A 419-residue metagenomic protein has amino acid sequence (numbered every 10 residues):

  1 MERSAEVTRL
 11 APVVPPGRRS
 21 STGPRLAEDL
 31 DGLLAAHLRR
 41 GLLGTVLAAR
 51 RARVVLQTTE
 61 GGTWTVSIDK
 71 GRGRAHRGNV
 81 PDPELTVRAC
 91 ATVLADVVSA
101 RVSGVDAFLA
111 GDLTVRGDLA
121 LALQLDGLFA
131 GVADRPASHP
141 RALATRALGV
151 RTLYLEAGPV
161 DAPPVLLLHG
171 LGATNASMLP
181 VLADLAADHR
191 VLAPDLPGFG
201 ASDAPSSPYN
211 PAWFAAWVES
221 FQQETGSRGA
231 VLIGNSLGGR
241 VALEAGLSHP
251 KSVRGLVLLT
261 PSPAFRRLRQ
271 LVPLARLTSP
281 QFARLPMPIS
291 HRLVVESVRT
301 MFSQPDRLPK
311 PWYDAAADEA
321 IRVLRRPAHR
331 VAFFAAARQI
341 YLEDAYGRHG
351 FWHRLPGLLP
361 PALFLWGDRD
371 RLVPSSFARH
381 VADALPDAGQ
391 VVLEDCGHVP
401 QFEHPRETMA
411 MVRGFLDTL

Functional and structural regions predicted by a protein language model:
M1-V7, A120, D126-P164, A187-H189 (+2 more regions): Alpha/beta-hydrolase fold catalytic core
E2-A142: Feature captures hydrophobic
L143, A193-I233, L237, R269 (+1 more regions): Active-site loop/oxyanion-hole signature of alpha/beta-hydrolase fold enzymes
V150, L155-A201: Conserved HGGG/HGGXW glycine-rich cap/lid loop of the alpha/beta-hydrolase fold
T152, P288-R354: Conserved alpha/beta-hydrolase catalytic His-Asp/Glu region
L247, L256-M287: Flexible "cap/lid" loop of the alpha/beta hydrolase fold
L358, F364-W366: Short beta-strand/loop motif that positions the catalytic acidic residue of the alpha/beta-hydrolase fold
A388-L419: Catalytic active-site module of serine/aspartate enzymes centered on a nucleophile-bearing elbow/loop
